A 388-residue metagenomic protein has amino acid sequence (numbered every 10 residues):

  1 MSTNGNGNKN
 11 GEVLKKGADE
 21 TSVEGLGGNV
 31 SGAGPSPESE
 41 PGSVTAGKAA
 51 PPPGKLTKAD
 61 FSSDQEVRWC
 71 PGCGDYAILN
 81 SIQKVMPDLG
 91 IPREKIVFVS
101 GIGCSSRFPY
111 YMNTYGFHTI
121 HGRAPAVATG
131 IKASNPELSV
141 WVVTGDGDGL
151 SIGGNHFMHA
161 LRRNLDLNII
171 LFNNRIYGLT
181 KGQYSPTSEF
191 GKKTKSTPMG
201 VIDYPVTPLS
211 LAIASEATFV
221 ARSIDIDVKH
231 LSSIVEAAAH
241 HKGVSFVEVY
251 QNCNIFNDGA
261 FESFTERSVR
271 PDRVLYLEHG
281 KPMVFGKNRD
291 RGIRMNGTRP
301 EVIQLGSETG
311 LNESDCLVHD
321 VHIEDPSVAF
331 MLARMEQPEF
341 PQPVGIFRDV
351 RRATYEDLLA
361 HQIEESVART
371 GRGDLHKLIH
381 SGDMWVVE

Functional and structural regions predicted by a protein language model:
S2, V23-V30, K48, I82-V99 (+2 more regions): Long, contiguous secondary-structure blocks with strong helical propensity
S2-K55, D64, I255-E388: Flexible, low-complexity linker and terminal segments
A59-I120: Active-site diphosphate/adenylate-binding microenvironment
Q65, P92-I96, S134-V140, R162-N168 (+4 more regions): Short coil/turn connectors at secondary-structure junctions
E66-W69, G74-S81, E94, G153-H156 (+4 more regions): General structural feature for long, well-ordered alpha-helical segments within catalytic domains of soluble enzymes
S100-G178: Thiamine diphosphate
I152-G153, H159-L167, F172, I176-S314 (+1 more regions): Glycine-rich ThDP/TPP pyrophosphate-binding loop and its adjacent helix/strand module within ThDP-dependent enzymes
